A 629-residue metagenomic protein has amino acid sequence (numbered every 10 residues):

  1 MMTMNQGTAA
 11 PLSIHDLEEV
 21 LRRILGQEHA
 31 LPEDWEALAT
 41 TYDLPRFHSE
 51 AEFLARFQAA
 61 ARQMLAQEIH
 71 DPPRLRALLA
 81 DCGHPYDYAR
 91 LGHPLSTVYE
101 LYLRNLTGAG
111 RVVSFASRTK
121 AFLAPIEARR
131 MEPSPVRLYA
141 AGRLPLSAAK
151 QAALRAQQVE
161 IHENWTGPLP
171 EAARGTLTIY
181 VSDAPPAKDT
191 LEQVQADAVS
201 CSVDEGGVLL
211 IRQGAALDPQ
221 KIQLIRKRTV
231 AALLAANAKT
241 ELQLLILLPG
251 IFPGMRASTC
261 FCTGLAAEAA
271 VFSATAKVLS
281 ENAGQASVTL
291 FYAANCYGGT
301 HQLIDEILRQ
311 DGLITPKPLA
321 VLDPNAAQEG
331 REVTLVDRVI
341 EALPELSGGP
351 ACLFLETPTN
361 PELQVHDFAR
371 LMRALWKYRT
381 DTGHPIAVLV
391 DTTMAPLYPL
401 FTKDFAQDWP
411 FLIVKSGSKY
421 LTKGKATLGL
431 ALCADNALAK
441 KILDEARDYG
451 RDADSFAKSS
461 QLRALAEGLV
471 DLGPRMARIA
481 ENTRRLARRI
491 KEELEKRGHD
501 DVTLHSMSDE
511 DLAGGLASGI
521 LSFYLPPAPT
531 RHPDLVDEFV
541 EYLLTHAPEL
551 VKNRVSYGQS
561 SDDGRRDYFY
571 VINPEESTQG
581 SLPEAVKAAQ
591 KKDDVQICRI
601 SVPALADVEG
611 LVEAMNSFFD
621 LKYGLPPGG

Functional and structural regions predicted by a protein language model:
M2-P94, L101-L103, G108-A109, Q158-P249 (+4 more regions): N-terminal "arm"/small-domain region of PLP-dependent enzymes with the aminotransferase-like
T8-R23, N105-Q223, I246-K491, G624: Conserved PLP-enzyme active-site core in the AAT-like
T97-V98, S459: A generic alpha-helix surface/boundary motif
Y99, S147-Q151, H505-D509: Juxtamembrane, membrane-proximal amphipathic segments and lipid-exposed surfaces of hairpin/multipass modules
L209-K239, L412, G417-S581, P603-D607 (+2 more regions): Active-site C-terminal subdomain of aminotransferase-like
P350, L516-I520, V595-I597: Active-site lining segments that contact anionic ligands and/or coordinate catalytic metals
L355, V390, F523, I600-V602: Conserved beta-strand positions
M615-F619: Bilobed periplasmic-binding protein/Venus flytrap-like ligand-binding cleft at the lobe interface of extracytoplasmic
